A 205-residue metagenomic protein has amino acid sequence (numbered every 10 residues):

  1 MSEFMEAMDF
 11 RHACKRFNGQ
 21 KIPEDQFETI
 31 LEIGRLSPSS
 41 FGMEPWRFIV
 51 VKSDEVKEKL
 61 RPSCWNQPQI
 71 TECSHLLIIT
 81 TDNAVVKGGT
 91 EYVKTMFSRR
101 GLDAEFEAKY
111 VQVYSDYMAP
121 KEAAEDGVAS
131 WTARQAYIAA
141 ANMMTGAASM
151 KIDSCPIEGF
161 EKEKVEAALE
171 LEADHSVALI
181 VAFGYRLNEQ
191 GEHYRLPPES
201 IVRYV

Functional and structural regions predicted by a protein language model:
M1-V205: Acidic, surface-exposed loops and disordered segments
